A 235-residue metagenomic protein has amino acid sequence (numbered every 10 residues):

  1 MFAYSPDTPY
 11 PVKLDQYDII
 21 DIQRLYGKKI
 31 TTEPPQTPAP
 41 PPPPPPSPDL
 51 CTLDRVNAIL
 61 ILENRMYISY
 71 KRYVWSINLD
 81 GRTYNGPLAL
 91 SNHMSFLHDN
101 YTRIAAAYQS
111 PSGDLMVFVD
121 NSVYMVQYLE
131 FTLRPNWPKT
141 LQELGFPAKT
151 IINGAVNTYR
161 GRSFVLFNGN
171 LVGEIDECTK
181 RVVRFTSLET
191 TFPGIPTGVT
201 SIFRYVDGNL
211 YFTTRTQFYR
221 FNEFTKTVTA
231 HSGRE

Functional and structural regions predicted by a protein language model:
M1-C51: Zinc-dependent metalloendopeptidases
T32-E235: Disulfide-stabilized extracellular ectodomains of secreted/luminal proteins, especially beta-rich
